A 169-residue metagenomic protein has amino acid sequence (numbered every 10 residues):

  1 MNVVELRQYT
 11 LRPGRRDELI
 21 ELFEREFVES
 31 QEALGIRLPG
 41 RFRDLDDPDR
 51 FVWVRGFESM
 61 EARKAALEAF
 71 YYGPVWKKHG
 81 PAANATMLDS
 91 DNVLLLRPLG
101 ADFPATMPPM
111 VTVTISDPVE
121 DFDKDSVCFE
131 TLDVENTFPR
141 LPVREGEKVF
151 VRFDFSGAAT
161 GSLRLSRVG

Functional and structural regions predicted by a protein language model:
M1, L45-D46: Short hydrophobic/aromatic segments of transmembrane alpha-helices and their interfaces
M1, M60, M87, M107-M110: Detector for methionine-enriched segments
N2-L6: Extreme N-terminal starter segment of soluble prokaryotic enzymes
R7, L19, F23, W53 (+2 more regions): Hydrophobic pocket/interface hotspot
T10-R12, E18, L96-R140, R144-G157 (+1 more regions): Surface-exposed interaction/gating patches
E21-G40, D46-D47, G56-L94, K124-C128 (+2 more regions): An amphipathic, aromatic/His-enriched active-site/gating alpha helix that lines ligand/cofactor pockets
R50: Conserved catalytic motifs of the protein kinase core domain
